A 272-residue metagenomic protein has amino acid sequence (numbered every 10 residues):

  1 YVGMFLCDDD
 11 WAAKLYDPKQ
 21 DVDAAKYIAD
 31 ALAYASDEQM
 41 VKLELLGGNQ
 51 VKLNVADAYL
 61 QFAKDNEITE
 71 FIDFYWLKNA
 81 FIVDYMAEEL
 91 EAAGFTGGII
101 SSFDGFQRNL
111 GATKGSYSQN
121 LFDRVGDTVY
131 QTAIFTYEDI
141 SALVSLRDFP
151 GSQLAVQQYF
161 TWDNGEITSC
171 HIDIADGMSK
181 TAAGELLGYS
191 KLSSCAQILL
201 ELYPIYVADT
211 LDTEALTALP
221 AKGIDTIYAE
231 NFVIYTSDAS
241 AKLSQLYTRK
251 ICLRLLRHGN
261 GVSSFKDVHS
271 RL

Functional and structural regions predicted by a protein language model:
Y1-L272: Mature catalytic core of soluble alpha/beta enzymes
